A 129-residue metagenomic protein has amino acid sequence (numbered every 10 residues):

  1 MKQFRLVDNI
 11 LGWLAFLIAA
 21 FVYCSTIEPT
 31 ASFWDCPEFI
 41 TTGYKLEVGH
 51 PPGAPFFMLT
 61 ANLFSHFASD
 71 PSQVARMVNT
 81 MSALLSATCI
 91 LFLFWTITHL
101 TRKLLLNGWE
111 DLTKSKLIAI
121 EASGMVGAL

Functional and structural regions predicted by a protein language model:
K2-G12, N79-S82, K114, I118-E121: Membrane-water interface of alpha-helical transmembrane segments
R5-F33: Transmembrane signal-anchor helices characteristic of membrane glycosylation enzymes that use polyprenol
W13, L17, T80-K114: Transmembrane-helix motifs of polytopic, lipid-linked glycan transferases
W13, S72-R76, M125: The feature captures the transmembrane alpha-helix scaffold of multi-pass secondary transporters
I27, A61, S65, S69 (+1 more regions): Membrane-water interface at transmembrane helix exits
I27-F39, G49-A61: Extracytoplasmic catalytic/substrate-binding loops of multi-pass membrane glycan-assembly enzymes
H50-Q73, T80-L84: Short hydrophobic/aromatic helix or loop-helix immediately within or flanking a transmembrane segment in polytopic
A119-L129: Transmembrane and membrane-interface helices of multi-pass, inner-membrane envelope-modifying transferases
